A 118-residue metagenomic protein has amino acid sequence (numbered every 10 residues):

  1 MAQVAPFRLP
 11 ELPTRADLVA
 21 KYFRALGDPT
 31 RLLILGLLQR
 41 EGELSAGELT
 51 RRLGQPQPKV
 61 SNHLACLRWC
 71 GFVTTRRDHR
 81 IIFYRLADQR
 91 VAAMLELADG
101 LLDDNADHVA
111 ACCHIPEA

Functional and structural regions predicted by a protein language model:
M1-L18, R40, Q89-A118: Amphipathic alpha-helical dimerization/coiled-coil segments that flank or bridge DNA-binding/regulatory modules
P10-P56, D78-V91: N-terminal helix-turn-helix DNA-binding core of bacterial DNA-binding proteins
R51, N62, R68-W69: Alpha-helical residues within the helix-turn-helix
K59: Residues in the helix-turn-helix
C66, C70, C112-C113: Disulfide-bonded cysteines in secreted/extracellular proteins and peptides
